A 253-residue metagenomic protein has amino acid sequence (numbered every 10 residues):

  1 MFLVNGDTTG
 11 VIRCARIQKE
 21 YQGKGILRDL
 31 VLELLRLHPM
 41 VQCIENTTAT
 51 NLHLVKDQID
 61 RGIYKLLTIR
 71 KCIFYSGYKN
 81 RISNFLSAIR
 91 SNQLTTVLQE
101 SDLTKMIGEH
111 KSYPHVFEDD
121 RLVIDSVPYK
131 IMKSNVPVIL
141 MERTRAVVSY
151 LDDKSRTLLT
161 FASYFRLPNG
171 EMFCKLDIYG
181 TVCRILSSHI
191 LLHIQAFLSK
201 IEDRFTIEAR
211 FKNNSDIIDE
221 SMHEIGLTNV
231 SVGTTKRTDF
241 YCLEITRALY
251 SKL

Functional and structural regions predicted by a protein language model:
L3, T8, T47, G62-N84 (+1 more regions): Conserved catalytic-core motifs of GNAT/GCN5-like acyltransferases
L3-I12, Y164-I178: A conserved beta-turn-beta hairpin within the catalytic core of GNAT-like acetyltransferases that forms part
L3-N5, K19-E20, H53-V55: Eukaryotic short linear interaction motifs
T9-G10, V31, L37-L52, L67-I69 (+1 more regions): Conserved GNAT acetyl-CoA-binding A-motif
C14-K19, G23-L37, R184-F197: Conserved acetyl-CoA-binding loop-helix of GNAT-fold acetyltransferases
H53-Y64, I218-H223: Conserved active-site tyrosine of GNAT-family acetyltransferases
R61-G170: Amide-forming acyltransferase catalytic core, primarily the GNAT-like/NAT-type and related acyltransferase folds
M172, G180-L253: Non-catalytic C-terminal interaction regions
